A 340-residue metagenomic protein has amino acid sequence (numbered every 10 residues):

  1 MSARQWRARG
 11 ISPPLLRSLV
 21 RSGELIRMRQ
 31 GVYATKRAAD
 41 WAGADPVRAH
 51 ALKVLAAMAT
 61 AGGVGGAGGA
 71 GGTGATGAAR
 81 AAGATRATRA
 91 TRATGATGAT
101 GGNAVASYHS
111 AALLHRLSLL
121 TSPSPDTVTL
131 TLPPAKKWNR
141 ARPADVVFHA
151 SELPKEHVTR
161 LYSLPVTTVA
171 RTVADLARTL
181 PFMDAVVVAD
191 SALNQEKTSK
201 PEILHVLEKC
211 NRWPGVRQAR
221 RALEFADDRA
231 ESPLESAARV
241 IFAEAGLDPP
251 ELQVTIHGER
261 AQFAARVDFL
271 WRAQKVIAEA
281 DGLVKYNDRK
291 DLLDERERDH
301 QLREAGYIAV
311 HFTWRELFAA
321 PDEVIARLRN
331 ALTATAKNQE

Functional and structural regions predicted by a protein language model:
M1-G215, A334, E340: Short gly/ser-rich loop at a beta-strand->alpha-helix junction or flexible surface loop bordering the NTP-binding
G10-L15, L193-E340: Surface segments flanking catalytic/ligand-binding clefts of nucleic-acid enzymes
